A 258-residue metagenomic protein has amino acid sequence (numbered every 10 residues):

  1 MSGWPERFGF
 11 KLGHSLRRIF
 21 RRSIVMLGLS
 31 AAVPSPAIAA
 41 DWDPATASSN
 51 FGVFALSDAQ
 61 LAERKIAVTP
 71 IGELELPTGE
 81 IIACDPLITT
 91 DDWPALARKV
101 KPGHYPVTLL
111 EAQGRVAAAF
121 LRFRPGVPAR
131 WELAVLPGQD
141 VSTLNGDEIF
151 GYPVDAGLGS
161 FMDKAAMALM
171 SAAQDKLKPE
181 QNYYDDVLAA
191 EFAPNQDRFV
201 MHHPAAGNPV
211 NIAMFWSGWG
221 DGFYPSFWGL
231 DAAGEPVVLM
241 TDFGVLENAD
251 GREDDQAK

Functional and structural regions predicted by a protein language model:
W4-I24: Bacterial N-terminal signal peptides that target proteins for export
F8, P34-S35: Compositionally biased non-globular segments, especially hydrophobic aliphatic-rich helices of signal peptides
S23-P34: Bacterial N-terminal signal peptides
I38-W219, F223-K258: N-terminal domain-onset segments
